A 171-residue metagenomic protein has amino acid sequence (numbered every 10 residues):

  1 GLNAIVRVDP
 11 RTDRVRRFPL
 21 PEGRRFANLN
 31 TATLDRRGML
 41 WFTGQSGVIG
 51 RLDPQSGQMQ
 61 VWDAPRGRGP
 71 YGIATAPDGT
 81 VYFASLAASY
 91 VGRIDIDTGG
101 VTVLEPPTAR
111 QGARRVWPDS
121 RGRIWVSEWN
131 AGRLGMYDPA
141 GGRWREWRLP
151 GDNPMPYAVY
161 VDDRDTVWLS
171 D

Functional and structural regions predicted by a protein language model:
G1-A4, R25-R36, F42-V48: A generic tandem-repeat structural signature
G1-L2, L40-S46, V81-A87, I124-N130 (+1 more regions): Conserved beta-strand positions in repeat-built beta-propeller and related beta-rich domains
N3-R7, G47-R51, S89-R93, G132-M136: A short loop-to-beta-strand structural motif that recurs across blades of beta-propeller domains
D9-D13, D53-G57, D95-G99, D138-G142: Short loop/turn segments that connect beta-strands within beta-propeller blades
R14-P21, Q58-D63, G100-P106, R143-L149: A short beta-strand motif characteristic of beta-propeller blades
E22-G23, V48, S89, T108-A109 (+2 more regions): A short acidic/small-residue loop/turn micro-motif
G23-R37, R66-D78, T108-R121, D152-R164 (+1 more regions): Beta-rich, blade/repeat-based domains predominating in secreted/periplasmic proteins but also intracellular
